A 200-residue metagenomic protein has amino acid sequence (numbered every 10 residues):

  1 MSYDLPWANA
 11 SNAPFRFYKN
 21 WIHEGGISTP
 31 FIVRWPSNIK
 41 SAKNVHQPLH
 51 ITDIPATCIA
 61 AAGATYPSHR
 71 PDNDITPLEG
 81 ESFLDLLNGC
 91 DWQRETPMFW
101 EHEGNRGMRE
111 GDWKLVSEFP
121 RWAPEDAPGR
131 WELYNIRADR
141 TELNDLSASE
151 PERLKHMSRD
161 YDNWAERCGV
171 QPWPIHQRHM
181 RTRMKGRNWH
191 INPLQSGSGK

Functional and structural regions predicted by a protein language model:
M1-W92: Substrate-binding rim/cap in mid-to-C-terminal beta-strand-loop elements of soluble/periplasmic
P14, F31-V33, H50, T57-A60 (+4 more regions): Structural recognition of the beta-strand scaffold that forms the well-ordered cores of secreted hydrolase catalytic
N20, P36, N88, E103-G104 (+2 more regions): Residues that form or immediately flank small-molecule/cofactor binding pockets and catalytic motifs
I22-E24, I39-S41, N105-G107, A123 (+1 more regions): Flexible loop/turn segments at secondary-structure boundaries
A42-K43, P67-R70, E95-T96, L143-D145 (+1 more regions): Short, hydrophobic secondary-structure boundary micro-motifs
I54, E110, L115, F119-W122 (+2 more regions): Long, internal low-complexity/basic segments
